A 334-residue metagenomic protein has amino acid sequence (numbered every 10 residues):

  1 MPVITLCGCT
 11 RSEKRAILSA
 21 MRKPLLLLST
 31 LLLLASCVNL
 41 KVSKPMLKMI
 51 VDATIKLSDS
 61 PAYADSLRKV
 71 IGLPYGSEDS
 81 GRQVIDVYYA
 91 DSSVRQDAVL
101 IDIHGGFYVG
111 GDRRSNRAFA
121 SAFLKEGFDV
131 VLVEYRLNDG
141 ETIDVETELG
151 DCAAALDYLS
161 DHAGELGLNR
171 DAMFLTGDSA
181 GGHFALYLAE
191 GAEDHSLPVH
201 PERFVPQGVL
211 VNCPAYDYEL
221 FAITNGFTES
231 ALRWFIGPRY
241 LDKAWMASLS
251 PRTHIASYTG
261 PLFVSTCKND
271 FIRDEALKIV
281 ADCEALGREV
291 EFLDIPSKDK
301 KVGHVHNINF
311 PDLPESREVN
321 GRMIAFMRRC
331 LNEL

Functional and structural regions predicted by a protein language model:
C7-C9: Cysteine-centered motifs
P24-L34: Sec-dependent N-terminal signal peptides
C37-L334: Alpha/beta-hydrolase superfamily serine-hydrolase fold, recognizing
